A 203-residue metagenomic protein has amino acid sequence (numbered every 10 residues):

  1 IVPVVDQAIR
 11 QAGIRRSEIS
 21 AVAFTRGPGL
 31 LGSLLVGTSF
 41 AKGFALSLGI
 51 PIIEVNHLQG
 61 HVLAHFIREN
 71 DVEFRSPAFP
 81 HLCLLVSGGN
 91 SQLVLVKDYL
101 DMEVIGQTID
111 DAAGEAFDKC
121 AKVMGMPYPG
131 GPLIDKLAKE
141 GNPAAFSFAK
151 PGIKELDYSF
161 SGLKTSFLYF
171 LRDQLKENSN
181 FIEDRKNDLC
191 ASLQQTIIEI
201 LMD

Functional and structural regions predicted by a protein language model:
V2-S20, F24-P28, H57: N-terminal beta-alpha supersecondary unit
A21-A23, S33, F74-S76, H81-L85: Short glycine-aspartate micro-motif
F24-G49, I67-R68: Short Gly/Thr/Asp-enriched flexible loops that form oxyanion-binding sites at enzyme active sites
A41-V62, T108-D110: Short, acidic/small-residue loops that bind anionic groups at enzyme active sites
V55-H81: Conserved phosphate-binding catalytic cores of ATP/NTP-utilizing and phosphoryl-transfer enzymes
Q59, K97-N142, K164-T165, Y169-Q174: Glycine-rich phosphate-binding loop plus the immediately following alpha-helix
C83-L85, S91-L95: Short beta-strand scaffold segments in enzyme catalytic cores
K136-D203: A contiguous, well-structured pocket-lining segment that forms one wall/lid of small-molecule binding clefts in soluble
